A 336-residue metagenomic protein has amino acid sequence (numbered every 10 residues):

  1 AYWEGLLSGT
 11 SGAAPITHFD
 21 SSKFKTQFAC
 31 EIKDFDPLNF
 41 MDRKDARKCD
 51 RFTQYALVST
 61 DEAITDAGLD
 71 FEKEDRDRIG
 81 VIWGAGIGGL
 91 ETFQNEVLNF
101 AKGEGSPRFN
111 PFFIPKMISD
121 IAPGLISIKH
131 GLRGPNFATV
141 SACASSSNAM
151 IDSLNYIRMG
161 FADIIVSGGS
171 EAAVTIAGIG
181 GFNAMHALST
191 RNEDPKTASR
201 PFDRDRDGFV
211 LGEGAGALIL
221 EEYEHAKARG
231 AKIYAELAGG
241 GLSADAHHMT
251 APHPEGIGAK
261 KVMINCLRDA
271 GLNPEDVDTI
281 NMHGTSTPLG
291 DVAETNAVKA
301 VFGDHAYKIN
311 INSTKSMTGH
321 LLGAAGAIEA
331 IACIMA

Functional and structural regions predicted by a protein language model:
W3, L7-S141, S170-I179, P274-G290 (+1 more regions): Conserved beta-ketoacyl condensing-enzyme motif
E4, S11-A14, E193-A270, D278-T279: Condensing-enzyme catalytic core mediating Claisen C-C bond formation in acyl metabolism
K25, C49-A56, P115, S119 (+11 more regions): Generic structural signal for well-ordered, non-membrane alpha-helical segments in soluble metabolic enzymes
A56-L69, A122-H130, P135-E171, F209-A231 (+1 more regions): Active-site-proximal alpha-helical scaffold in enzymes
F71-R76, S106-P107, H130-R133, I157-M159 (+6 more regions): Solvent-exposed alpha-helices and their adjacent loops that cap or buttress functional pockets in soluble metabolic
E91-S106, Y156-M159, I179-N192, P254-E255 (+1 more regions): A glycine- and small-aliphatic-rich helix-loop capping segment at beta-alpha/alpha-beta transitions that lines
F161-D207, G240-P254, G284-D291, K308-A336: Acyl-CoA/ACP chain-elongation machinery
V262-M317: A beta-strand-loop signature enriched in Asp, Gly, Thr, and Trp that corresponds to the sialidase/neuraminidase Asp-box
